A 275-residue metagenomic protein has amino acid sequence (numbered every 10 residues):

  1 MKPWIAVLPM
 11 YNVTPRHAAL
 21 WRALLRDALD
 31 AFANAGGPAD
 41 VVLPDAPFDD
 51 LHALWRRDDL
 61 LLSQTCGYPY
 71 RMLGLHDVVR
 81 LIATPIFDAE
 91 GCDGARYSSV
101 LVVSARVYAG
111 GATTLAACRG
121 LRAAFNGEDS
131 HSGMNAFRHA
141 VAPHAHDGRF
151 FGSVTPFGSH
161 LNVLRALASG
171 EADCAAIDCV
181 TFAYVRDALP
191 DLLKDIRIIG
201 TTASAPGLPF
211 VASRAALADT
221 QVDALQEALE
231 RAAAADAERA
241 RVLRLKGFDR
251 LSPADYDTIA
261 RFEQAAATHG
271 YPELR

Functional and structural regions predicted by a protein language model:
M1-D77, A237-R275: N-terminal hydrophobic or amphipathic helices and topogenic motifs
K2, A83-G91, A95-V100, P190-Q226 (+1 more regions): Periplasmic-binding protein-like
V7-D27, G91-G158, V163, E238 (+2 more regions): Bilobed "Venus flytrap"/periplasmic-binding protein-like clamshell domains and structurally analogous long
P38-A53, C66, P85-I86, G148-R165: Short helix-initiation/N-cap motifs at beta->coil->alpha
A53-A117: Acidic, polar ligand-binding/catalytic clefts
T65-L75, P143, A168, D173-L193: A ligand-binding cleft/hinge motif common to bilobed small-molecule-binding domains
N135-G148, G152-A168, L193-D195, G200-S204 (+3 more regions): Hydrophobic, well-ordered secondary-structure segments that either form specific early membrane-associated helices used
Q226-V242: Short glycine/proline-rich, acidic loop/turn segments that cap or connect secondary-structure elements
